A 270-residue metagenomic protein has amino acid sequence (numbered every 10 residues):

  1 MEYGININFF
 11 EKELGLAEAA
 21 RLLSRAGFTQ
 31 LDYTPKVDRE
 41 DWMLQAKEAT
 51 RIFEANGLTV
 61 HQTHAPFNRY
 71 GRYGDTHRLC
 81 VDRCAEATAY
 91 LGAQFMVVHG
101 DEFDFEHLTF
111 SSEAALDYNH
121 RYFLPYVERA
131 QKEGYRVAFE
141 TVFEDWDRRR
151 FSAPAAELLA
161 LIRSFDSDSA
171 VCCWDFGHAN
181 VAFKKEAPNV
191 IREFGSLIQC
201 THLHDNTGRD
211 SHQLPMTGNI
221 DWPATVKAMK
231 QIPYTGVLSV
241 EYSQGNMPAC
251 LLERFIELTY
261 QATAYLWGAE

Functional and structural regions predicted by a protein language model:
M1-G4, F9, E13-G27, E54 (+4 more regions): Histidine-acidic metal/acid-base catalytic patches
E2-G15, P66-R78, E113-A115, R149: Active-site mouth loops of central-metabolism enzymes
A19, A49, C84, Y126 (+1 more regions): Aromatic/hydrophobic pocket-lining residues that form π-stacking "cages" and hydrophobic walls in ligand
L22, A26-W42, H64-F67: N-terminal substrate-binding region of glycoside hydrolase catalytic domains
L31-D32, H61-T63, M96, V137 (+2 more regions): Hydrophobic residues within beta-strands of alpha/beta enzymes
D32-E54, F103-F110: Glycine-rich, proline-tolerant flexible connector loops at the mouths of alpha/beta enzymes
P35, A65-Y70, E102-E106, H204-S211: Conserved radical SAM core fold
E54-A55, R72-C172, V181: Active-site acidic/histidine proton-transfer and metal-coordination neighborhood in alpha/beta enzyme cores
